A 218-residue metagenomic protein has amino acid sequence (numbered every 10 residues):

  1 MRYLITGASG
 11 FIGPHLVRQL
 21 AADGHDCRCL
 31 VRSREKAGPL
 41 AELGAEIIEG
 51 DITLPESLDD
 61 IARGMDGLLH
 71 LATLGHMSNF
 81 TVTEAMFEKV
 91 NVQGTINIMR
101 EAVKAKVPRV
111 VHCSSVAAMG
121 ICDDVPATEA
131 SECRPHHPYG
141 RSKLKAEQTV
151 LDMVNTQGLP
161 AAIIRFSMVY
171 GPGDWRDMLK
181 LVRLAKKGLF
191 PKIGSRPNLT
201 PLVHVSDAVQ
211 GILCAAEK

Functional and structural regions predicted by a protein language model:
Y3-D23: N-terminal Rossmann NAD(P)H-binding glycine-rich loop of SDR-like oxidoreductase domains
T6, L30, L68-L74, V110-V116 (+1 more regions): SDR active-site strand-loop-helix element
R34-A41, A45-Q93, E101-K104, M119: NAD(P)H-binding glycine-rich loop region in Rossmannoid oxidoreductase-like domains and their noncatalytic homologs
Q93-Y139, V154-N155, A162: Conserved Rossmann-fold NAD(P)-dependent oxidoreductase catalytic core, especially the SDR/UDP-sugar
H136, S167-W175, S195-V205: Glycine-rich "substrate-gating" loop/helix at the edge of Rossmann-like oxidoreductase active sites
S142: Active-site helix of classical SDR
E147-P172: Conserved beta-loop-beta element that borders a ligand/cofactor-binding pocket
V182-F190, T200-K218: Alpha-helical substrate-binding/gating segment
